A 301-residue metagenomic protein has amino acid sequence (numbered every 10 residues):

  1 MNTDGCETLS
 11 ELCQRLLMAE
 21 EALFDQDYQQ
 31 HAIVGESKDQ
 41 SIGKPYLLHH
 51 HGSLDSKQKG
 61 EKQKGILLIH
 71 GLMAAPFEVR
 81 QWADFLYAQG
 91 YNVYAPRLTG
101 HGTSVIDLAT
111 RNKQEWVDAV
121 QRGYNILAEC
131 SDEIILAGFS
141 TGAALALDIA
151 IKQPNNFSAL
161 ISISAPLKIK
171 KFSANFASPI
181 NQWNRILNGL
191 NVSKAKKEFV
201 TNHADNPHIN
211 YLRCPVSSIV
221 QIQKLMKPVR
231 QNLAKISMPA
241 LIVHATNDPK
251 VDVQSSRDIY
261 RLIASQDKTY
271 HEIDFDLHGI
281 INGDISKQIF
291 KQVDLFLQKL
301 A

Functional and structural regions predicted by a protein language model:
K38-D55, E61-S104: Short, surface-exposed "cap/lid" segments of acyl-processing enzymes
S41-G43, P215-N232: Active-site nucleophile elbow and catalytic-triad environment of alpha/beta-hydrolase enzymes
W82, M238, D252-R261, E272: Short alpha-helix in the alpha/beta-hydrolase fold that links the catalytic acid
S104-C130, I135: Catalytic nucleophile-loop/oxyanion-hole region of alpha/beta-hydrolase and closely related hydrolase-like folds
I106, D276-Q288: Catalytic histidine-centered segment of alpha/beta-hydrolase-like enzymes
G138-G142, A146: Gly/Ala-rich beta-loop-alpha elbow adjacent to hydrolase catalytic centers
I161-F172: Active-site nucleophile loop of the alpha/beta-hydrolase fold
I236, I242-H244, D248: Short beta-strand/loop motif that positions the catalytic acidic residue of the alpha/beta-hydrolase fold
